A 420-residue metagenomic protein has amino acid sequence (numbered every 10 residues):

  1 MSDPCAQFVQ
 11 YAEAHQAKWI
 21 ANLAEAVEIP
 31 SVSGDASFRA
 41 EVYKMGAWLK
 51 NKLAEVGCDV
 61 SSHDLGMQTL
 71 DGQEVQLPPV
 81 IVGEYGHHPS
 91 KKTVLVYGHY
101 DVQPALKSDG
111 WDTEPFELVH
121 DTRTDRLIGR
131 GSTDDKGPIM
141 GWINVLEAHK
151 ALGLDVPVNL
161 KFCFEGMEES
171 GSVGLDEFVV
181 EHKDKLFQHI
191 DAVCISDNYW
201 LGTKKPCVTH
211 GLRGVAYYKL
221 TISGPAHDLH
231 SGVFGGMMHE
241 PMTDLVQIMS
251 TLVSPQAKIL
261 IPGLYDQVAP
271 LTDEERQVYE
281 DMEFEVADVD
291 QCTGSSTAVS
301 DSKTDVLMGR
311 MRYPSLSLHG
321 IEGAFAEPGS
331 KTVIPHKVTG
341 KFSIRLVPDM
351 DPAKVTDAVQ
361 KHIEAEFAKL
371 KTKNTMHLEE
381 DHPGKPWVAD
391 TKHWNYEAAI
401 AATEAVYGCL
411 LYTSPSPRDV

Functional and structural regions predicted by a protein language model:
S2-S132, A151-V156, F342: Acidic/His- and Gly-rich active-site-bordering loop/insert found across diverse amide/peptide-bond hydrolases
N22-E25, W48, K52-V56, D244 (+4 more regions): Generic non-transmembrane alpha-helical segments
R126, G131-G211: Acidic/histidine-rich catalytic neighborhood of metal-dependent amide-processing enzymes
T133, A226, S343-P352, G384: A generic structural motif
K185, L201, H210, Y217 (+2 more regions): Acidic-enriched catalytic cores of C-N bond-cleaving enzymes acting on peptides and small amides
S330-H336: Short, solvent-exposed beta-strand/turn "edge" segments of beta-rich domains on protein surfaces
I344-V347, M376-K392: A short beta-alpha structural unit
Y412-D419: Conserved small/polar residues in nucleotide/adenosyl-binding loops
